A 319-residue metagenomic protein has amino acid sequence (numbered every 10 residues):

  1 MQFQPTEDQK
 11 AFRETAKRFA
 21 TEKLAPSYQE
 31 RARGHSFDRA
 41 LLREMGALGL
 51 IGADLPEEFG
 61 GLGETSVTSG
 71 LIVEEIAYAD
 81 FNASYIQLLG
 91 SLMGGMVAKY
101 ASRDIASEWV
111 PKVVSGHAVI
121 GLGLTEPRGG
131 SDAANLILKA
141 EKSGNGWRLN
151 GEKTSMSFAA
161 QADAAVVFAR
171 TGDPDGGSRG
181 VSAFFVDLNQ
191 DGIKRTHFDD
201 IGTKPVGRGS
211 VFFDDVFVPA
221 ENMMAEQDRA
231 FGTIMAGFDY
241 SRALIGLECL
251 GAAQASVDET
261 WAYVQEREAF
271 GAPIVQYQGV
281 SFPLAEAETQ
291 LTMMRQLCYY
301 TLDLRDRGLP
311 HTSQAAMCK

Functional and structural regions predicted by a protein language model:
Q2-D8, F12, Y78, I193-M293: Glycine-rich beta->alpha junctions and the first turn(s) of the following alpha-helix
A25-S36, W261, Q265-V275, E288-K319: C-terminal helix-coil-helix/basic helical segment that borders enzyme active sites and/or dimer interfaces and provides
A47-H117, S157-A164, R305: Internal helix-loop-helix
G63-E75, D132-L136, F212, V218: Structural signature of FAD isoalloxazine-binding scaffolds in flavoprotein oxidoreductases
G116-L124: A short, Trp-centered hydrophobic/proline-enriched beta-strand micro-motif
G130, T154-A159, Y240-L244: Glycine-rich phosphate/pyrophosphate-binding beta-alpha loops
L138-E141: A structural signal for short hydrophobic beta-strand segments in well-ordered beta-sheet cores
N150-T196: A short core secondary-structure module
